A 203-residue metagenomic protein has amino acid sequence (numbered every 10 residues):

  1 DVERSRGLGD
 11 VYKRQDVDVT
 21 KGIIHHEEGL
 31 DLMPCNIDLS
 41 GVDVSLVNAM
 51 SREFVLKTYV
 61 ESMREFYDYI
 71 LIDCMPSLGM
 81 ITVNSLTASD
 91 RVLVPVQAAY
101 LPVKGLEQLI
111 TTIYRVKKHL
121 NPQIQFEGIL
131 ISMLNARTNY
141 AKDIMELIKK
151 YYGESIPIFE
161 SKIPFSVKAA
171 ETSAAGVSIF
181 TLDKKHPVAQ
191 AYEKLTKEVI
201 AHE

Functional and structural regions predicted by a protein language model:
D1-Y12: Single conserved hydrophobic/aromatic residue that forms the stacking wall/gate of nucleotide- or nucleobase-binding
V17-G22, H26-I72, P76-L78: Cytosolic-facing regulatory segments adjacent to core modules
V19, R52, L56, I144 (+2 more regions): Hydrophobic side chains within well-formed alpha-helices
R64-P164: Conserved catalytic-core segment of NTP-binding enzymes
P164-E171: Short, glycine-rich, amphipathic interfacial segments at transmembrane boundaries or analogous
S173-V188: C-terminal boundary of histidine-terminating zinc-finger modules
K194-E203: C-terminal alpha-helix
